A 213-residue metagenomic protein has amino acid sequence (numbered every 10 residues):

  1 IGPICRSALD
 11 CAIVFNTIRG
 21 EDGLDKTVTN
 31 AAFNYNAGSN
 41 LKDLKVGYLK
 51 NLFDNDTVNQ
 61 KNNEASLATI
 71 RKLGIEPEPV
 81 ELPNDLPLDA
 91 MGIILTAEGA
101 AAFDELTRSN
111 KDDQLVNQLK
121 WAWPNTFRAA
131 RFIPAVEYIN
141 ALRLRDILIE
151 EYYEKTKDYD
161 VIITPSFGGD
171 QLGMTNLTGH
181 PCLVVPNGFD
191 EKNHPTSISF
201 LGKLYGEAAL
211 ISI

Functional and structural regions predicted by a protein language model:
I1-I18, P165, N176-S199: Short glycine/serine-rich loop segments
I1-K61: A short helix-breaking turn/cap at a secondary-structure junction
P3, L9, N16-L24, N51-D54 (+5 more regions): Generic secondary-structure signature for well-ordered alpha-helical cores
L9-N16, E64, A100, D104 (+1 more regions): Predominant activation on well-ordered alpha-helical scaffold segments within soluble catalytic domains
N40-L49, I94-I149, P186, D190-S197: Short helix-loop capping/hinge segments that flank enzyme active sites or metal/cofactor-binding pockets
N55-P83, F103-V116, Y138-Y159: Acyltransferase
L82-L95: Acidic helix-start/capping segments at beta-turn-to-alpha-helix junctions
E150, T156-H180: An extended, acidic, His-containing surface patch that forms the Zn2+-binding/catalytic region of metallohydrolases
